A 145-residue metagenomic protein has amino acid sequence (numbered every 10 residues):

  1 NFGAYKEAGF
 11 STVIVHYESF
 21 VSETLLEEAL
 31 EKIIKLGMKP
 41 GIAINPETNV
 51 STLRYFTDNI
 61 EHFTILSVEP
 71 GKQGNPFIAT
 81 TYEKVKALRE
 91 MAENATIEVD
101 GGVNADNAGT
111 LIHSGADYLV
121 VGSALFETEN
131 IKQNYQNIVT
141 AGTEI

Functional and structural regions predicted by a protein language model:
N1-E7, T48-I60, V103-L119: Catalytic cores of alpha/beta
N1-L36, P40-I42: Glycine/small-residue-rich loop that forms an oxyanion/phosphate-binding "nest" at active or ligand-binding sites
Y5, F63, L88, D100 (+3 more regions): Conserved, mostly hydrophobic/aromatic
G9-S11, L36-P40, N59-E61, E93-A95 (+1 more regions): Short, well-ordered coil/turn segments that N-cap beta-strands
V13-V21, T64-G74, S114-Y135: Glycine-rich phosphate-binding active-site loops on the catalytic face of alpha/beta enzymes
E18-F20, A43-E47, V68-E69, D100-D106 (+1 more regions): Active-site beta-loop-alpha junctions enriched in small/polar residues
K32-A43, A79-G101, N137-I145: Alpha-helix-loop-beta-strand connector modules within alpha/beta enzyme cores
P46, T52-K86, E90-A92, Q133-N134: Glycine/Thr-rich beta-alpha phosphate-binding loop at enzyme active sites
